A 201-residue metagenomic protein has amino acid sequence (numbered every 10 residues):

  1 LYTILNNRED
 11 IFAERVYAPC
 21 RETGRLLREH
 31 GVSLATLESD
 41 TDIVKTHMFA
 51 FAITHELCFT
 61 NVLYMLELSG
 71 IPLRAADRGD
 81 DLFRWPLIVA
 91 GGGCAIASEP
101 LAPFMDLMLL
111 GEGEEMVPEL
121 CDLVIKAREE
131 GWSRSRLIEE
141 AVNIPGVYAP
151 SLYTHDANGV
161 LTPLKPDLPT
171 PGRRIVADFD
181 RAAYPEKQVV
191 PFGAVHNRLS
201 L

Functional and structural regions predicted by a protein language model:
L1-N7: Histidine-anchored nucleotide/phosphate-binding helix
R8, A35-E38, R174: Short, functionally important structural connectors and interaction interfaces within domains
E9-E22: A short beta-strand-loop structural module common to alpha/beta enzyme folds
P19-K165: Glycine-rich beta-alpha loop elements in corrinoid/cobalamin-binding modules across cobalamin-dependent enzymes
D156, V160-L201: N-terminal [4Fe-4S]-dependent radical SAM core
